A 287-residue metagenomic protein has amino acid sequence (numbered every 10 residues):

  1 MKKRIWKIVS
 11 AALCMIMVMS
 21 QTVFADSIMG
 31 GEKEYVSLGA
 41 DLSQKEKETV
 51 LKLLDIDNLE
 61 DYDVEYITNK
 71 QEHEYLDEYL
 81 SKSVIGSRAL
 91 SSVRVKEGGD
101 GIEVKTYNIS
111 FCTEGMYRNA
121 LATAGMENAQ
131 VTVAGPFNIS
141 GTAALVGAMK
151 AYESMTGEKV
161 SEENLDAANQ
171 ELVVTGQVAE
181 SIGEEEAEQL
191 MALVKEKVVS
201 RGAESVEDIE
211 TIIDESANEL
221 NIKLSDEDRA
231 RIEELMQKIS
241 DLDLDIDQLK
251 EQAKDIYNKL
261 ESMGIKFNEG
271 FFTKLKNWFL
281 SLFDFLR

Functional and structural regions predicted by a protein language model:
K2-A25, F279-L282, L286: Sec-dependent N-terminal signal peptides of Gram-positive bacterial secreted proteins and lipoproteins
A25-Q130, S154: N-terminal, leucine/charged-rich tether regions that mediate assembly and partner docking in large macromolecular
G31, L51-K52, I209-I212, S216-N221 (+2 more regions): Anaerobic metallocofactor- and corrinoid-dependent redox/one-carbon enzyme cores, especially those from methanogenesis
G39-L42, I109, S140, E186 (+2 more regions): Catalytic cores of large soluble enzymes that bind and process phosphate-bearing ligands
E46, V50, T113, Y117 (+7 more regions): Stable alpha-helical elements in mature extracytoplasmic
S110-T113, K159, A179-E184, G202 (+4 more regions): Long, contiguous ectodomains of secretory-pathway proteins
A122, E127-I222: Soluble oligomerization/assembly scaffold segments of membrane-associated complexes
I222-R287: Charged, long alpha-helical assembly modules
